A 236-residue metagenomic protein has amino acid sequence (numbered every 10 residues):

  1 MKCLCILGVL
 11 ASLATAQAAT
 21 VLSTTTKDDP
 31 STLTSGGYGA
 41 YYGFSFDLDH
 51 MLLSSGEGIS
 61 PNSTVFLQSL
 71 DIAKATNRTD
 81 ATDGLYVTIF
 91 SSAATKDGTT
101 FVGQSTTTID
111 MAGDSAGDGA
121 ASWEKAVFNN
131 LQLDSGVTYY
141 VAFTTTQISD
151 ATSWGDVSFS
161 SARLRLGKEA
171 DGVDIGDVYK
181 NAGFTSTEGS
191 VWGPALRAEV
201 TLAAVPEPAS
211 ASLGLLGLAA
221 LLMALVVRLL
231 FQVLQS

Functional and structural regions predicted by a protein language model:
M1-L4, R228, S236: Positively charged n-region of N-terminal signal peptides that target proteins for export
C5-S12: Bacterial N-terminal signal peptides
A14-A18: Sec/Tat signal peptide C-region and signal peptidase I cleavage site
A19-K96, L133, T138, T144-A204: Beta-sheet-rich sandwich/jelly-roll-like modules and their strand-loop junctions
T100-A116: Solvent-exposed serine/threonine-rich low-complexity stretches and specific carbohydrate-binding patches
W123-N130: Exposed aromatic-hydrophobic patches
E207-V227: A short, hydrophobic C-terminal helix/tail in secreted or cell-surface proteins
